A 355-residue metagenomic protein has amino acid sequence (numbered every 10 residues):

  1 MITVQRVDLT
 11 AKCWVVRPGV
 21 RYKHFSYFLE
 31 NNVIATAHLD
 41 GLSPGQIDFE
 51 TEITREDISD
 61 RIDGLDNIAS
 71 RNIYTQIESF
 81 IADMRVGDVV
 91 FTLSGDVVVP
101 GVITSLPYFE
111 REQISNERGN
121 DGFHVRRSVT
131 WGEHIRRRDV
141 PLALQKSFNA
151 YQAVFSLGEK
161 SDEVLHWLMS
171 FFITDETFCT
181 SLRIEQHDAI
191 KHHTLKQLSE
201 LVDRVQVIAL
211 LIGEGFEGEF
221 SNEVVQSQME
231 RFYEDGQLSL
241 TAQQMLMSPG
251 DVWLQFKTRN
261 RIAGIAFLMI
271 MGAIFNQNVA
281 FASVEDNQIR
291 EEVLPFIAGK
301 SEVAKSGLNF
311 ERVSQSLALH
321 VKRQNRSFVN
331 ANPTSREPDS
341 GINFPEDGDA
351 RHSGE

Functional and structural regions predicted by a protein language model:
M1-T75: Compositionally biased, charged N-terminal/linker segments
I81-M84: Short, well-ordered loop/turn sites that connect or cap secondary structure elements
G87-D88, V102: Structural motif
V97-E110: Short beta-strand-centered aromatic/proline hotspots
F123-T174: Glycine- and charge-enriched low-complexity intrinsically disordered segments
L157-F267: Membrane-active, amphipathic/fusogenic segments and juxtamembrane/transmembrane anchors that bind or insert into lipid
F220-P333: Membrane-inserting effector segments that mediate pore formation, membrane fusion, or transient membrane insertion
